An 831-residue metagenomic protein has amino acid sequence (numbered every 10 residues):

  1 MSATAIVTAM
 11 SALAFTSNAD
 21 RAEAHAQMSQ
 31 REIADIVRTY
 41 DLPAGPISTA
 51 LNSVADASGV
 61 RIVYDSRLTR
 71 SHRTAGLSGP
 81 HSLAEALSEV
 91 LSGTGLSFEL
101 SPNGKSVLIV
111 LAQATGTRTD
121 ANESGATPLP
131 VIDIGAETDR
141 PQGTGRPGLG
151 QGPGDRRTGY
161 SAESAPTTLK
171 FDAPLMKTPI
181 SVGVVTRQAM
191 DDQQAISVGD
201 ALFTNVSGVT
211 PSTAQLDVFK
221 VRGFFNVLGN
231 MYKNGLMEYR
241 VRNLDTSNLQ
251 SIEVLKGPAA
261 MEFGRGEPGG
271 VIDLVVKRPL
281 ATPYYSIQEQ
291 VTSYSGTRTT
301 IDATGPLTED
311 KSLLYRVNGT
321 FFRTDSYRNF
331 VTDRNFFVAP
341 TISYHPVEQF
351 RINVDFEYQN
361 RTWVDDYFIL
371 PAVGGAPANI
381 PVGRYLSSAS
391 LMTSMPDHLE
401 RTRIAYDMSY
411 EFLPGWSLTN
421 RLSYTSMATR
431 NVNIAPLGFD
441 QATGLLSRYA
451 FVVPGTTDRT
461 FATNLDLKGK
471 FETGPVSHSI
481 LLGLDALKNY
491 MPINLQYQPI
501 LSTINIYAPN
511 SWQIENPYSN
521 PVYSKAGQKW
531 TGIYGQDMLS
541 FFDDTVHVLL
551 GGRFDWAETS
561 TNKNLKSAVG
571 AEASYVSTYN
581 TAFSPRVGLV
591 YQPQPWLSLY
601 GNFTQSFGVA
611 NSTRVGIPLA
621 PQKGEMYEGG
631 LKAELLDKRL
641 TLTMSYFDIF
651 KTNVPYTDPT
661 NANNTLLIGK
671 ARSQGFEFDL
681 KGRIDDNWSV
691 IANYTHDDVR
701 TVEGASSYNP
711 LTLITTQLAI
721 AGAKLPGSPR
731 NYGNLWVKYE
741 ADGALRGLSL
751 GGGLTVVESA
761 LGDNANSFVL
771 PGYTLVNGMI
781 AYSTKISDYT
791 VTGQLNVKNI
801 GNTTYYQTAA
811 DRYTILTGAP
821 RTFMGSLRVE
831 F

Functional and structural regions predicted by a protein language model:
R61, G135-T282, G629: Acidic, small-polar-rich N-terminal luminal/periplasmic segments of exported/outer-membrane proteins
S247-Q250, M261-P340, P346-F350, T402 (+2 more regions): Outer-membrane beta-barrel translocator/receptor signature
F322-S326, V338-E411, Y424-D458, L501-W530 (+1 more regions): Acidic/polar loop-and-plug regions of large Gram-negative outer-membrane beta-barrel proteins
S343-V347, D458, S477-S479, D485-L487 (+1 more regions): Structural signature of Gram-negative outer-membrane beta-barrels, strongest in the C-terminal barrel of TonB-dependent
T362-G375, K488-I493, R586-A633, K638-L666 (+3 more regions): Surface-exposed extracellular loop regions of Gram-negative outer-membrane beta-barrel proteins, predominantly
D407-L413, S417-S423, M427-A435, Q622-A705: Membrane-embedded beta-barrel scaffold of Gram-negative outer-membrane proteins
I480, G601, K724-F831: Conserved C-terminal beta-signal and adjacent last beta-strands/turns of outer-membrane beta-barrel proteins
L667-D763: Gram-negative outer-membrane beta-barrel transporters
